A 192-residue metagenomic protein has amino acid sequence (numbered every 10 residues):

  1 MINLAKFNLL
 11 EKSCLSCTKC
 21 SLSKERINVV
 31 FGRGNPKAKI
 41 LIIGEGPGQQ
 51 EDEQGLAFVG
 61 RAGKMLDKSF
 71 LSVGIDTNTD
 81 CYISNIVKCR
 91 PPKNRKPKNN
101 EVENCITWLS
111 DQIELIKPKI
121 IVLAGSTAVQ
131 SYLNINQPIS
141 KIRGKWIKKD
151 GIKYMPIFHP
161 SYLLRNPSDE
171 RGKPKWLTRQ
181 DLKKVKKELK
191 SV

Functional and structural regions predicted by a protein language model:
M1-V192: A polyanion-binding, active-site-adjacent surface
